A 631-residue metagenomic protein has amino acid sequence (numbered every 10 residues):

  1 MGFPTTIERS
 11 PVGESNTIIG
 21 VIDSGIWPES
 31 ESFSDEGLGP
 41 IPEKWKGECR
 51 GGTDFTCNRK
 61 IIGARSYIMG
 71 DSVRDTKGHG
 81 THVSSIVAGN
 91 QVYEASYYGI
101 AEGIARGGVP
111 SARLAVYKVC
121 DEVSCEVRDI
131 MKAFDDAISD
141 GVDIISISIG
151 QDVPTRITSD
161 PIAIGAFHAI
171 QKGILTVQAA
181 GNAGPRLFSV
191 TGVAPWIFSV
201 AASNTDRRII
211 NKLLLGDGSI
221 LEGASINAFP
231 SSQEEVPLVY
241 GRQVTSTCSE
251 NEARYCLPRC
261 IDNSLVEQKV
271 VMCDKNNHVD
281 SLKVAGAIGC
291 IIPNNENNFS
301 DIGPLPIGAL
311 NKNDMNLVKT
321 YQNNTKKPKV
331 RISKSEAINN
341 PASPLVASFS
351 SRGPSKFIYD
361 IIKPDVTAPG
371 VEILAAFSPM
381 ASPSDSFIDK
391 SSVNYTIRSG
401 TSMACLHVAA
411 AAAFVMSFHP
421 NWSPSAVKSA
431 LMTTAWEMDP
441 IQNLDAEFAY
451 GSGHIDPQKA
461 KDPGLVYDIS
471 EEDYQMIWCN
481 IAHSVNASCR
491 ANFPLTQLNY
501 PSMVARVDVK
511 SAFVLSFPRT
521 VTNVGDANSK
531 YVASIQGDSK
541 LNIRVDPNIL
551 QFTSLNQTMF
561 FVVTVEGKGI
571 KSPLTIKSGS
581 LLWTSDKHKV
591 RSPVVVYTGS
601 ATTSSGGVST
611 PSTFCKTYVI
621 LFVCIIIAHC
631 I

Functional and structural regions predicted by a protein language model:
M1-S605, S612: Loop-rich non-cytosolic ectodomains and luminal regions
T610-I631: Cleavable C-terminal sorting propeptides in eukaryotic secreted/cell-surface proteins
